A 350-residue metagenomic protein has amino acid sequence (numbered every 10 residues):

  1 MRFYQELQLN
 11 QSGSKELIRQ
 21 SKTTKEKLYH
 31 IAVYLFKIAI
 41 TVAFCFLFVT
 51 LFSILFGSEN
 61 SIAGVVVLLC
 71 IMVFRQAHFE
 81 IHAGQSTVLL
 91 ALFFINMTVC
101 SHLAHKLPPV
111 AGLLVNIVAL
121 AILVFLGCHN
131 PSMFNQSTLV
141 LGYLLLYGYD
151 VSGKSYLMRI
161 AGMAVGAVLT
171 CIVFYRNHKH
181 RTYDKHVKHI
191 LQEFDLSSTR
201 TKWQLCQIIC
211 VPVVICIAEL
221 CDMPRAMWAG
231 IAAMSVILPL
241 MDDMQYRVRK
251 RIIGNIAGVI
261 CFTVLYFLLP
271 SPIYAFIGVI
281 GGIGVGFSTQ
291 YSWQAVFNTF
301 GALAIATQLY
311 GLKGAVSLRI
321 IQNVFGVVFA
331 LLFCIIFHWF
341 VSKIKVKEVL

Functional and structural regions predicted by a protein language model:
M1-L35, H178-T201, S342-L350: Intrinsically disordered, low-complexity non-transmembrane regions of multi-pass membrane transporters
M1-L90: N-terminal signal-anchor module of multipass membrane proteins
A39, S86-A91, L113-I117, Y156-A164 (+5 more regions): Hydrophobic alpha-helical transmembrane segments
V42-F46, E59-A77, L113-S152, A167 (+2 more regions): Pore- and pathway-forming membrane helices of multi-pass small-molecule/ion transporters and channels
V42-T50, I54, L89-H102, N116-F125 (+10 more regions): Transmembrane alpha-helical segments of multi-pass membrane transport proteins and ion-pumping complexes
L51-E59, G84, M97-A111, G153-G162 (+2 more regions): Membrane-helix interface and helix-disruption motif detector
S101-Q192, L196: Membrane-interface helix-loop-helix junctions at boundaries between adjacent transmembrane segments
P212-L265, L269: Transmembrane helical segments that form the transport core of multi-pass membrane transport proteins
